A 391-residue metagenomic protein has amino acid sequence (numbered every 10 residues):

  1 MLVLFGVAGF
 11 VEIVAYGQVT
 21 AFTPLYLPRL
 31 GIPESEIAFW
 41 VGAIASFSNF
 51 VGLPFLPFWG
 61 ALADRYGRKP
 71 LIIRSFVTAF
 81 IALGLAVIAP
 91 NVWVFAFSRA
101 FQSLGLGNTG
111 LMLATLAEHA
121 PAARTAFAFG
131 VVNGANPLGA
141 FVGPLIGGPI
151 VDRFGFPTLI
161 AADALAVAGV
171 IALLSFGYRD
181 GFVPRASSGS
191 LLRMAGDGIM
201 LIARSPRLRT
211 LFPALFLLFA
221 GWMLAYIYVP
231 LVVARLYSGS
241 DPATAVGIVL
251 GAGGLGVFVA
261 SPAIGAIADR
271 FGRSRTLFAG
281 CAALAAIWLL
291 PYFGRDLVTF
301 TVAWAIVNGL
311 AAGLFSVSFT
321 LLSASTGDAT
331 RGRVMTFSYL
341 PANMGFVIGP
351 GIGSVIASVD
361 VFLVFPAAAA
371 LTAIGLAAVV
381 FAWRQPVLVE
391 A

Functional and structural regions predicted by a protein language model:
F22-A38, Y228-T244: Short amphipathic helix-loop junctions that connect adjacent transmembrane helices in Major Facilitator Superfamily/SLC
A43-W59, G251-P262: Central cavity-lining transmembrane alpha-helices of secondary-active solute carriers, predominantly the Major
P54-P90, A268-S274: Conserved MFS/SLC helix-loop-helix module at the cytosolic interface between two early adjacent transmembrane helices
S98-N136: Cytoplasmic helix-loop-helix junction between adjacent transmembrane helices in 12-TM secondary transporters
N108-A120, G313-T326: Intracellular juxtamembrane helix-capping segments at the cytosolic ends of symmetry-related transmembrane helices
L159-S175, F365-F381: Symmetry-related core transmembrane helices of the 12-TM Major Facilitator Superfamily/SLC fold
G181-F212, A391: Juxtamembrane intracellular "pre-TM" segments in multi-pass secondary transporters
S274-S318: C-terminal transmembrane helical hairpin of 12-TM major facilitator-type secondary transporters
